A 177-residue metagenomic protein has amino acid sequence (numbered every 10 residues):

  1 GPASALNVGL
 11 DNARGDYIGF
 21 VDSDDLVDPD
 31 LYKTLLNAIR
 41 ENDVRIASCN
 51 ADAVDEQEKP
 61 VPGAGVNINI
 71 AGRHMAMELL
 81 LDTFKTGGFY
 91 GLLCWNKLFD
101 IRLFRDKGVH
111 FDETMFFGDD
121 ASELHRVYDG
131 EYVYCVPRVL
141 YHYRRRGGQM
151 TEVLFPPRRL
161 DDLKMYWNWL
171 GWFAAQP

Functional and structural regions predicted by a protein language model:
G1-A13: Glycine-rich, basic loop-to-helix element that forms the pyrophosphate-binding segment of sugar-nucleotide handling
P2, L26-Y134, Y141, R145-P157: Donor-binding/catalytic cores of nucleotide-activated saccharide and glycerol-phosphate transferases/polymerases
L6, S122-H125, C135, G171-A175: Gly/lys/ser-thr-rich phosphate-binding loops in alpha/beta enzymes that coordinate phosphoanhydride or phosphate groups
N12, E41-N42, Q176: Alpha-helix C-cap/termination motif
I18: Short aromatic/hydrophobic "clamp" motif used to bind/position activated sugar donors
V21-S23: Catalytic metal- and UDP-sugar-binding loop of GT-A-like glycosyltransferases, i.e., residues flanking the conserved
R138-R146, V153-P177: Catalytic core of nucleotide-sugar-dependent glycosyltransferases
